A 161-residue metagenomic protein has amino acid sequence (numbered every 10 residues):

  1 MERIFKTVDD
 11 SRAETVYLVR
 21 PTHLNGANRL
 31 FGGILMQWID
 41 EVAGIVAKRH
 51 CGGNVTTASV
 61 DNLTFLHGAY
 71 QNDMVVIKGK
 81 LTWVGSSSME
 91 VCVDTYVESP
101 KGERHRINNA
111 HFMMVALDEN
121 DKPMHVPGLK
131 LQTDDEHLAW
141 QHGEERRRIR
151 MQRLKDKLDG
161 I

Functional and structural regions predicted by a protein language model:
M1-I161: Terminal targeting signals and extreme-terminal segments of soluble enzymes
